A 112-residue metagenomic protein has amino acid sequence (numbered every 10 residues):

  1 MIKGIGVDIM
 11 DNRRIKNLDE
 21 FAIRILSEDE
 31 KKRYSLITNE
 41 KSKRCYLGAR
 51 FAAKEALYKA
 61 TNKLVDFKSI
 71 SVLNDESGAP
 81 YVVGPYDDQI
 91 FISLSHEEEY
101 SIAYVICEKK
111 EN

Functional and structural regions predicted by a protein language model:
M1-N112: Core catalytic alpha/beta fold that binds nucleotide/phospho-ligands
